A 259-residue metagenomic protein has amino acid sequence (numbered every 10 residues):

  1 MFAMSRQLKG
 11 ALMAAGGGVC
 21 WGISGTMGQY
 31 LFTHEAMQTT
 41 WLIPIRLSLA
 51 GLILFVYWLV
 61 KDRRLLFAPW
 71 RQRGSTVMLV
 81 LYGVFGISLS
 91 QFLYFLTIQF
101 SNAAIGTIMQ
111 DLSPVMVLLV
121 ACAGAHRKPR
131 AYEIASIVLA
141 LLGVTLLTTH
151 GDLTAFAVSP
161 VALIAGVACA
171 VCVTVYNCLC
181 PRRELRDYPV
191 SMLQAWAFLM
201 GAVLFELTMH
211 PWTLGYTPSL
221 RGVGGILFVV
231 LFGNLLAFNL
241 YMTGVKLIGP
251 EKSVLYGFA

Functional and structural regions predicted by a protein language model:
M1-I45, A50, A155-R182, V203: Glycine-/small-residue-enriched transmembrane alpha-helix faces in small-molecule transporters and effluxers
G16-G18, I45, I87, Q91 (+3 more regions): Helix-helix packing/entry segments at the starts of transmembrane helices
C20, L59-I105, Q110, L146 (+1 more regions): Specific transmembrane alpha-helical segments of multi-pass solute transporters/efflux pumps, especially DMT/EamA
L31, L42, R46, T97 (+5 more regions): Hydrophobic/aromatic residues within transmembrane alpha-helices of multi-pass small-molecule transporters
E35-S88, M116-V120, V171-L179, Q194-T213 (+1 more regions): Transmembrane alpha-helices of multi-pass small-molecule transport proteins
W41-L52, Q91-K128, C169, P250-A259: Specific alpha-helical transmembrane segments that line the substrate/conduction pathway and gating interfaces
L54, V120, P129-G151, F205 (+1 more regions): Hydrophobic transmembrane alpha-helices of multi-pass small-molecule transport proteins
T107-Q110, H126-L146, F156-L163, S219-V223 (+1 more regions): Loop-to-transmembrane alpha-helix entry segments
